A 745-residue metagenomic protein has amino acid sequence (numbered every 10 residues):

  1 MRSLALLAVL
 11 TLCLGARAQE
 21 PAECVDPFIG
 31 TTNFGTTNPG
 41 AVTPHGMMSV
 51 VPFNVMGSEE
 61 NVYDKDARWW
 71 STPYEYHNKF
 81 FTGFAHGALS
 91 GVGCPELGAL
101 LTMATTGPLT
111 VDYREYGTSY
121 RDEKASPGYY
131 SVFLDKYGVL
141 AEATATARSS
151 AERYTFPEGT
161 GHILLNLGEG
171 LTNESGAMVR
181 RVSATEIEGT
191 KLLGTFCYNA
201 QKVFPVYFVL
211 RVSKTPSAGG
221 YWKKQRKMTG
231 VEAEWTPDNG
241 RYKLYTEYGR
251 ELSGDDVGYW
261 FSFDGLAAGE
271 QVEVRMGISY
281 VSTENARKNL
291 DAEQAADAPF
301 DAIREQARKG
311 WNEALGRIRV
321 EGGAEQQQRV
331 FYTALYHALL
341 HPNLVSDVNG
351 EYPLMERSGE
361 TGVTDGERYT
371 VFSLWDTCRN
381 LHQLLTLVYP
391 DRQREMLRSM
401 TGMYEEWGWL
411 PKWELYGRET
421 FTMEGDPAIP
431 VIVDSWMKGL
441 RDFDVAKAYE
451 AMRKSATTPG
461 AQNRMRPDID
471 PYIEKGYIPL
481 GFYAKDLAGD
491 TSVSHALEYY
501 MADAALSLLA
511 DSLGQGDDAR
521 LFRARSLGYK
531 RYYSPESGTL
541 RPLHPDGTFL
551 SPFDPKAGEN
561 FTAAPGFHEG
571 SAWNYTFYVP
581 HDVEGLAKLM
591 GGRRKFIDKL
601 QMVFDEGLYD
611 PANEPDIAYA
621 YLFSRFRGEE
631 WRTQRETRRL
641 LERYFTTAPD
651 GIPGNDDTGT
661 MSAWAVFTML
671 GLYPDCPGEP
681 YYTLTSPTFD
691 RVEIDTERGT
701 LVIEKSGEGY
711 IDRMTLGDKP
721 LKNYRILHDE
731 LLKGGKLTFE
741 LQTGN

Functional and structural regions predicted by a protein language model:
S3-L12: Sec-dependent N-terminal signal peptides
L14-A18: Sec/Tat signal peptide C-region and signal peptidase I cleavage site
Q19-C378, H382, T386-P430, W436-L497 (+11 more regions): Accessory carbohydrate-recognition regions in carbohydrate-active enzymes
A502: ATP-dependent phospho-/nucleotidyl transfer catalytic cores
